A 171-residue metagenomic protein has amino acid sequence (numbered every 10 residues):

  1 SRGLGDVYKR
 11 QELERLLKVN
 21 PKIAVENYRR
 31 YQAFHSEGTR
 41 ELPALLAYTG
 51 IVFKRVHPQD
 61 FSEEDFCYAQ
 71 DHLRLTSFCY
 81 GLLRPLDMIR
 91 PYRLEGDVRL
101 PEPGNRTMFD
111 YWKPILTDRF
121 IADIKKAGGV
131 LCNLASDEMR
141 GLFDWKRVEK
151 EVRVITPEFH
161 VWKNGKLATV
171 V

Functional and structural regions predicted by a protein language model:
G3-Y8: Short, small-residue-biased leader/transition segments that mark boundaries at the very start of proteins
K9-K54: N-terminal accessory alpha/beta regions
P58-V171: Internal, well-folded beta-alpha domain core
